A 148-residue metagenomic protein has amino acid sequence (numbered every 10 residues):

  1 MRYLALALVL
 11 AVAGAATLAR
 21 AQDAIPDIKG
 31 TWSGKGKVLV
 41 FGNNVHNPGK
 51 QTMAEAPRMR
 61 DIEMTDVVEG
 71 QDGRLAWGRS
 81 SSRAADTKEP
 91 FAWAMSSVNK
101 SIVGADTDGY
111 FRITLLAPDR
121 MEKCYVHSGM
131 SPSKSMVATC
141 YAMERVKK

Functional and structural regions predicted by a protein language model:
M1-L4, A16: Positively charged n-region of N-terminal signal peptides that target proteins for export
A7-A15: Bacterial N-terminal signal peptides
T17-A21: Sec/Tat signal peptide C-region and signal peptidase I cleavage site
D23-W77, P132-K148: Short, solvent-exposed loop/hinge segments that bridge or flank secondary-structure elements
S33-F41, S81, T107-D108, C124-S128: Generic short beta-strand segments
E63-A117: Contiguous, well-ordered beta-strand patches that form the walls/edges of small beta-barrel/beta-sandwich domains
M121-M136: Short, exposed beta-strand-loop hairpins at the edges of beta-sheets in extracellular/periplasmic proteins
